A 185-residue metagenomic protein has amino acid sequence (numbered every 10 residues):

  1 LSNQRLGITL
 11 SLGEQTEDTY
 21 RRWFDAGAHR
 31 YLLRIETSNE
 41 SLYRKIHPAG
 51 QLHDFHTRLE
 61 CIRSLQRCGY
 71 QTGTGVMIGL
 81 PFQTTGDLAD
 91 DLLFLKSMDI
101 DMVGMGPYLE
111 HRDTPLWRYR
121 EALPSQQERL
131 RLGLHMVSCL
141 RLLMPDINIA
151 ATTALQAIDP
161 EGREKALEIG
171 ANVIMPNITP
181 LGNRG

Functional and structural regions predicted by a protein language model:
L1-C61, Q71-G75, D101-G104: Core AdoMet radical
L10-Q15, T152-I158: Glycine-rich beta-to-alpha transition loops that act as phosphate-gripper elements at the mouths of alpha/beta enzyme
R22, E161-K165: A short acidic, amphipathic alpha-helical/loop segment
H29-R30, H56-L116, L130-A150, A157 (+2 more regions): Conserved C-terminal portion of the radical SAM core fold that forms the substrate/S-adenosylmethionine-binding
R34-T37, G170-R184: Glycine-rich phosphate-binding active-site loops on the catalytic face of alpha/beta enzymes
S41-H47, D113-L116, N183-G185: A short acidic, helix-capping loop that chelates divalent metal ions and anchors anionic groups
I46-L52, Y119-Q126: Short glycine-enriched, charge-decorated loop/helix-capping segments at active-site entrances that position
